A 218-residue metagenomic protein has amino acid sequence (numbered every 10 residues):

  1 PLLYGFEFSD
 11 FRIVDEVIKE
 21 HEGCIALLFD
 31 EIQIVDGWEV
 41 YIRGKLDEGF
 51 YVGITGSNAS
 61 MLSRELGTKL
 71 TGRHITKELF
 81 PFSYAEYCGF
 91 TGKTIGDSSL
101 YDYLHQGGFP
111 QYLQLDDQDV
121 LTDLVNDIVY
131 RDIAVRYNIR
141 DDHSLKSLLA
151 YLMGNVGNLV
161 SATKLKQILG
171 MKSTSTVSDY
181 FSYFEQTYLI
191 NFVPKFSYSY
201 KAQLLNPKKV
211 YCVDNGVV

Functional and structural regions predicted by a protein language model:
P1-A26: Short glycine-rich substrate-engagement loop in P-loop NTPases that contacts/grips substrate
E22-W38: Conserved P-loop NTPase "ATPase switch" module shared by AAA+ and STAND
L28, Y51-S57, E78: Structural recognition of the conserved hydrophobic beta-strand(s) that form the central parallel beta-sheet of P-loop
Q33-G53: Conserved Walker B catalytic segment
I34-G37, M61, V217-V218: Residues immediately C-terminal
R43-G44, S60-T76, T91-G92: Short regulatory helix/loop adjacent to the ATP-binding pocket of P-loop NTPases
L79-G96: Conserved small helical "lid"/interfacial subdomain of P-loop NTPases
Q114, Q118-V218: Accessory nucleic acid-recognition modules appended to NTPase machines
